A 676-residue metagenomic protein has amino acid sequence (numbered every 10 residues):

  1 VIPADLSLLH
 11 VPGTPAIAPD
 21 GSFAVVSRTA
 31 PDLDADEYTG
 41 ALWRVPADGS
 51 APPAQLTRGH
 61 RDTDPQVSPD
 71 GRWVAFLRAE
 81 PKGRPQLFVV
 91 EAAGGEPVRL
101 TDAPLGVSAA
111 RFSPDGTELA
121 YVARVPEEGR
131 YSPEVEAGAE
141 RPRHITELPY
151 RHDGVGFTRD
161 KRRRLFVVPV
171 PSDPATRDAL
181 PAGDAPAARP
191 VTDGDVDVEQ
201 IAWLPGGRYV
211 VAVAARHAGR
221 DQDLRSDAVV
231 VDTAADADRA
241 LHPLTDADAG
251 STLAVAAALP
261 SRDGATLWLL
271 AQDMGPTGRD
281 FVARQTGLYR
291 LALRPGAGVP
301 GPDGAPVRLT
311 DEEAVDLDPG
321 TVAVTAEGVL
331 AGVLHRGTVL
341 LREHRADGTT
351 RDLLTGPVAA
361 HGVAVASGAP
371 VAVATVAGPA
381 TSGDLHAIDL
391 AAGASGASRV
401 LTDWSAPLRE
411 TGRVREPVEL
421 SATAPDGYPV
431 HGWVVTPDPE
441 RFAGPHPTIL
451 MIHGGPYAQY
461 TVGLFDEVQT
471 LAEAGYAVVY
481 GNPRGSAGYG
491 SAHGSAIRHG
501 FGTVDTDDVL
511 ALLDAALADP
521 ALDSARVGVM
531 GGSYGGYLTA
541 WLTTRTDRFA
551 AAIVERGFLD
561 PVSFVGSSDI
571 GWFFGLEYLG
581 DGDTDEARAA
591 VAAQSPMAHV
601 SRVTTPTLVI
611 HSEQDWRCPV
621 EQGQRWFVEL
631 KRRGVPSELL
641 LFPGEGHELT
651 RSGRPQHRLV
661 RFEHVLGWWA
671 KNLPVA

Functional and structural regions predicted by a protein language model:
L9-A24, G59-L77, E96-P97, D102-L119 (+12 more regions): Conserved beta-propeller blade repeats
G13-A16, A120, I145, R151-H152 (+8 more regions): Non-catalytic accessory segments flanking enzyme active sites
D34-T39, E80-P85, R130, G156-R162 (+4 more regions): Short, solvent-exposed loop/turn segments at conserved positions within beta-propeller repeat blades
T39-G40, R124-D178, L224-D227, Q272-D273 (+4 more regions): Predominantly five- to eight-bladed beta-propeller fold
A41-A47, V89-E91, R163-P171, S226-A235 (+3 more regions): Beta-propeller blade signature
G83-R164, A185: Asp-box/WD-like beta-propeller blade repeats and closely related beta-sheet repeat scaffolds
T402-A525, G532-S533, G566, I570: Cap/lid segment of the alpha/beta-hydrolase catalytic domain
P483-A676: Active-site-proximal cap/loop segments of hydrolase catalytic domains
